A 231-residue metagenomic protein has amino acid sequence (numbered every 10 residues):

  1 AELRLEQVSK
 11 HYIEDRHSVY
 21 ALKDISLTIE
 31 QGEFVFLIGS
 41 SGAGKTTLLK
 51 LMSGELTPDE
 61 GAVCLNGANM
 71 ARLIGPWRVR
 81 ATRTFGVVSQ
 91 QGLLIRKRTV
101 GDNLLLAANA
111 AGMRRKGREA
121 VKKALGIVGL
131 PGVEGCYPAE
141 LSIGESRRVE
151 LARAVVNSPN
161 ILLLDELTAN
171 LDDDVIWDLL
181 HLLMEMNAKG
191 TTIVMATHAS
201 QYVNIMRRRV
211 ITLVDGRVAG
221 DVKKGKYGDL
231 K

Functional and structural regions predicted by a protein language model:
R16, M70-G86, A188, L230: ABC ATPase NBD coupling module
S53: Helix-to-loop junction immediately C-terminal to a conserved catalytic motif
G61-N69: Conserved ABC transporter NBD signature motif
N69, K116-V133: Conserved ABC ATPase "signature" region
Y137-L141, E145: Conserved ABC ATPase signature
S158: Conserved catalytic motifs of ABC-family nucleotide-binding domains
L162-D165: Catalytic Walker B motif of ABC-type/P-loop ATPase nucleotide-binding domains
